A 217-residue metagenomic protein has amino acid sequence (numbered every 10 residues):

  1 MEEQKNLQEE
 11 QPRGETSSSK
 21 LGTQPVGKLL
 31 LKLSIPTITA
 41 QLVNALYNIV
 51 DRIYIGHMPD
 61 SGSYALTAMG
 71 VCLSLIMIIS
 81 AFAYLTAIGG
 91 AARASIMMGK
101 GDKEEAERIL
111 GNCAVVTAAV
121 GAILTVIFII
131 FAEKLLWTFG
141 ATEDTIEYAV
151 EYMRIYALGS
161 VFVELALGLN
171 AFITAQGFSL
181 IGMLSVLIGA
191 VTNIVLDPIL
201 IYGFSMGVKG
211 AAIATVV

Functional and structural regions predicted by a protein language model:
M1-T37, A94-V161, V195, I201-V217: Short alpha-helical transmembrane segments in multi-pass integral membrane proteins
V26, D51-Y54, A65, G90 (+2 more regions): Hydrophobic alpha-helical segments typical of transmembrane helices and their membrane-interface/capping positions
G27-L46, V50, L75-F82, L158 (+1 more regions): Residue-level signal for short hydrophobic patches within transmembrane helices of multi-pass membrane transporters
K32, I55-M77, D144-Y148, V208-I213: Interfacial/gating helices of multi-pass transporter permease domains
L42, L46-T67, L136-E143, I199-M206: Helix-terminus/linker motif at the lipid-water interface of multi-pass membrane proteins
I49-I53, V126, K134, G168-F172 (+1 more regions): Alpha-helical transmembrane segments of multipass membrane proteins
L66-V126, V163-G182: Small-residue-rich hydrophobic transmembrane alpha-helices
Y156-T174, G182-A190, A211-V217: Short runs within selected transmembrane alpha-helices of multi-pass transporters and secretion channels
